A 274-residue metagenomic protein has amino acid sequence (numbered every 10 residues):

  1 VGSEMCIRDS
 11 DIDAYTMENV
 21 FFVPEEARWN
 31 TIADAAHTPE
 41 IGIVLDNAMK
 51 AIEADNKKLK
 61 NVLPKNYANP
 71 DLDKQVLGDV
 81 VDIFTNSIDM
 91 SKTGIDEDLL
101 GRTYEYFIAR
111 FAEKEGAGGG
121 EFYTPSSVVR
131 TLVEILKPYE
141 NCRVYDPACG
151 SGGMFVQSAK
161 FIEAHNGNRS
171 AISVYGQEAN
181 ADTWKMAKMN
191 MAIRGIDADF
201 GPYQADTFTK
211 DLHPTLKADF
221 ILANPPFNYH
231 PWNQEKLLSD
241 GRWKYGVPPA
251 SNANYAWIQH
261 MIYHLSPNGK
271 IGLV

Functional and structural regions predicted by a protein language model:
V1, L132, W184, P249-V274: Conserved Class I SAM-dependent methyltransferase catalytic core
V1-S3, R8-E140, D199-L212: Non-catalytic, mostly N-terminal accessory regions of nucleic-acid modification and defense proteins
M5, K244-P248: A detector for short, charged/polar N-terminal pre-domain segments
K74, T215, S251-Y255: Short, solvent-exposed loop/helix junctions and linker helices that flank or host conserved functional motifs
G118-A223, N228-W232, L237-K244: Conserved S-adenosyl-L-methionine
